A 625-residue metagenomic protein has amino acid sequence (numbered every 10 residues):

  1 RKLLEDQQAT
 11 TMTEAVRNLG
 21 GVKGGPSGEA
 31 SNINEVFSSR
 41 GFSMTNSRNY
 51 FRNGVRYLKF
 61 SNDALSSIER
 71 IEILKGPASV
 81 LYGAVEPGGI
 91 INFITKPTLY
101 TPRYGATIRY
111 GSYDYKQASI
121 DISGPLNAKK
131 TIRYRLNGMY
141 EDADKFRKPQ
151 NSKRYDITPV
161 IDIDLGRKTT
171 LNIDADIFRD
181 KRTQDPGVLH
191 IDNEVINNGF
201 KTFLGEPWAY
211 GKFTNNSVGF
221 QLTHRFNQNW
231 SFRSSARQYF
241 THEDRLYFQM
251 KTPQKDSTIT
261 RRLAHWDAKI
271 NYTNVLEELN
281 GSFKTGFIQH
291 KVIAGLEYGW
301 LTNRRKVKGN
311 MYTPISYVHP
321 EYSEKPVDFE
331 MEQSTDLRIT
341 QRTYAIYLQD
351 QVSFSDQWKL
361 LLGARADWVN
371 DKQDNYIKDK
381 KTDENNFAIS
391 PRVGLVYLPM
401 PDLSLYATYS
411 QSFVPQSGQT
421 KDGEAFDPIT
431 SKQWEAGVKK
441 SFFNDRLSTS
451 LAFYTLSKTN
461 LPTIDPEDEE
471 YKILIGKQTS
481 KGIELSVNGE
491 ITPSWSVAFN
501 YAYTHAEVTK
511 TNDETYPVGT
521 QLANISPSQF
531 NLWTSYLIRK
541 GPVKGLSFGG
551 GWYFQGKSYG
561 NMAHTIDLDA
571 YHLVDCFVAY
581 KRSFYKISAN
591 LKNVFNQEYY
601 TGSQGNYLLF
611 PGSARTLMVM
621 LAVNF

Functional and structural regions predicted by a protein language model:
R1-T101, A436: Acidic, small-polar-rich N-terminal luminal/periplasmic segments of exported/outer-membrane proteins
S67-E69, V80-I157, L165-T169, N216 (+1 more regions): Outer-membrane beta-barrel translocator/receptor signature
E141, K145, T158-R225, Q238-I270 (+4 more regions): Acidic/polar loop-and-plug regions of large Gram-negative outer-membrane beta-barrel proteins
D164-G166, I270, Q289-I293, E297-L301 (+5 more regions): Structural signature of Gram-negative outer-membrane beta-barrels, strongest in the C-terminal barrel of TonB-dependent
N216-T241, R261-D374: Face-selective signature of the C-terminal outer-membrane beta-barrel domain
T223-N227, S231-R237, T241-Y247, L405 (+2 more regions): Membrane-embedded beta-barrel scaffold of Gram-negative outer-membrane proteins
T455, L474-M562, M620-N624: Gram-negative outer-membrane beta-barrel transporters
T492, V497, Y553-N561, A579-F625: C-terminal beta-signal and adjacent terminal beta-strands/loops of Gram-negative outer-membrane beta-barrel proteins
